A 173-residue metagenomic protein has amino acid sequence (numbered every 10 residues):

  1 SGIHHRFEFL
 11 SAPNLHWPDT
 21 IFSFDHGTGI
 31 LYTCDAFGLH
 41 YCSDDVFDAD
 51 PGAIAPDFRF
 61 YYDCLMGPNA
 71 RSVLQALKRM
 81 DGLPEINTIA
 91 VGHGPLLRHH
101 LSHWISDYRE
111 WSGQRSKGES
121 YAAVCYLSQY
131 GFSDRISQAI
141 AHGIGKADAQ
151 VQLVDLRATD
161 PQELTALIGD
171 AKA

Functional and structural regions predicted by a protein language model:
S1: Active-site HxH/HxHxD metal-binding segment of metal-dependent hydrolases
H4-H100: Metallo-beta-lactamase
L101-A173: N-terminal beta1-alpha1-beta2 submodule of the flavodoxin-like/Rossmannoid cofactor-binding fold
